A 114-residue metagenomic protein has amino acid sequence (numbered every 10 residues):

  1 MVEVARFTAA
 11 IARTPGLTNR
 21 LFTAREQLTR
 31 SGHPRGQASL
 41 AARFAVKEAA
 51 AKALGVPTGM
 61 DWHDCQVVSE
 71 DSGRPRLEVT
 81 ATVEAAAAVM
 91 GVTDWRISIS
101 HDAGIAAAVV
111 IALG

Functional and structural regions predicted by a protein language model:
M1-G114: Core catalytic alpha/beta fold that binds nucleotide/phospho-ligands
